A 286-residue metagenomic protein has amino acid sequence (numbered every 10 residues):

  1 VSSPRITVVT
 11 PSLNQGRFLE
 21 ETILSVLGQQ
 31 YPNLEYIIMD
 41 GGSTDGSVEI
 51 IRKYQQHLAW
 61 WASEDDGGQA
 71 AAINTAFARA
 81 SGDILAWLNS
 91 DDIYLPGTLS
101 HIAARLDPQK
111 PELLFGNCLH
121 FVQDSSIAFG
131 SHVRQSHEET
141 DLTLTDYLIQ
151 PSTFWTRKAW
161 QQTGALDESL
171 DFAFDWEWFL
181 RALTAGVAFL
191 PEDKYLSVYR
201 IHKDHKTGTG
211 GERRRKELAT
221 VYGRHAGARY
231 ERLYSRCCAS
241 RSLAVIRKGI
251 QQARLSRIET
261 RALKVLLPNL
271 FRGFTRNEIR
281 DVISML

Functional and structural regions predicted by a protein language model:
V1-E212: Nucleotide-sugar donor-binding/catalytic module of glycosyltransferases that assemble extracellular/cell-envelope
A182, L190, E217, R241-S242: A short hydrophobic/aromatic micro-motif that marks alpha-helical segments and, especially, helix-coil
Y195, Y199-H202, G208-Y234: Catalytic core of nucleotide-sugar-dependent glycosyltransferases
G227-L286: Membrane-proximal basic amphipathic "stem/tether" segments
